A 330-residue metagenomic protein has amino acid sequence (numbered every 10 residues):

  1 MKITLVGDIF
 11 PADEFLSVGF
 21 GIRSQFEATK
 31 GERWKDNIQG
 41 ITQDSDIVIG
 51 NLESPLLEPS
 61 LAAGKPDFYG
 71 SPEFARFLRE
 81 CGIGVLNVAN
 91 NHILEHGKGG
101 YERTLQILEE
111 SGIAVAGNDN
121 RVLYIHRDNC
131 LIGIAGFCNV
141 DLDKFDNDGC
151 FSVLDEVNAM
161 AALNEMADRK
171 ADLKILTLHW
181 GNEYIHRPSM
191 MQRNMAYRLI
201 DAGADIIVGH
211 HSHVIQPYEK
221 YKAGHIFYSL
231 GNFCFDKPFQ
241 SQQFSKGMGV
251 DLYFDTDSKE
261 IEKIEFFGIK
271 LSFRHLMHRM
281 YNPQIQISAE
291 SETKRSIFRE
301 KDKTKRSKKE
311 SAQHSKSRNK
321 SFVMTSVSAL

Functional and structural regions predicted by a protein language model:
M1-A89, G97, K174: N-terminal catalytic scaffold of extracellular/periplasmic and nuclease hydrolases that process anionic headgroups
L5-G7, V48-E53, C81-N91, A114-D119 (+4 more regions): Active-site neighborhood of phospho(di)ester-bond hydrolases with catalytic His/Asp-centered motifs
P11-F15, L56-P59, N91-L105, N120-I125 (+4 more regions): Active-site environment of divalent metal-dependent phosphoester hydrolases
E14-D36, Y69, R127-T177, N194: Binuclear metal-dependent hydrolase catalytic cores centered on His/Asp/Glu-rich metal-binding motifs
S24-E27, Q243-L330: A short C-terminal boundary segment appended to hydrolase-like catalytic domains
P59-R79, D172-D205: Active-site-proximal segments of metal-dependent phosphoesterases and phosphodiesterases across multiple
R79-C81, V85-V153: Extended active-site neighborhood of metal-dependent phosphoesterases/phosphodiesterases
G82-V85, P188-G249: Conserved beta-sheet core of the metallophosphoesterase superfamily
